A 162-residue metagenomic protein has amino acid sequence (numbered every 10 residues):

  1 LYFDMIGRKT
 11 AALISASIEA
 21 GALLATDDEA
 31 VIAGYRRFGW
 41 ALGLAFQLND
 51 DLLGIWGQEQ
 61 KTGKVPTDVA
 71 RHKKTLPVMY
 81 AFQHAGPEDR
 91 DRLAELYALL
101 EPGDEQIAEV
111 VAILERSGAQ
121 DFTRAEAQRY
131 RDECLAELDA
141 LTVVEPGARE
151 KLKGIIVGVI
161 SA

Functional and structural regions predicted by a protein language model:
L1-A162: All-alpha prenyltransferase/terpene-synthase fold signal
